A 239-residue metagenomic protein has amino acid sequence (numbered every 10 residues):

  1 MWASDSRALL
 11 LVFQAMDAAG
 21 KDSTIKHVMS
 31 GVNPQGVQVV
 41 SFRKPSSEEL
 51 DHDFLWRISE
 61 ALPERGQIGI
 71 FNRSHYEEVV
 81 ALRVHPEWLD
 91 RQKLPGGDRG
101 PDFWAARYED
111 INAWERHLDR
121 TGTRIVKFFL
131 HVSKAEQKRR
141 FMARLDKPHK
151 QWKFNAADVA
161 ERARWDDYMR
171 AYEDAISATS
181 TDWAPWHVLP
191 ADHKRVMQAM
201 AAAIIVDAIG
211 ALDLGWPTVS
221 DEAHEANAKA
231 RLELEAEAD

Functional and structural regions predicted by a protein language model:
M1-D239: Glycine-rich phosphate-binding loop of ATP-dependent small-molecule kinases
